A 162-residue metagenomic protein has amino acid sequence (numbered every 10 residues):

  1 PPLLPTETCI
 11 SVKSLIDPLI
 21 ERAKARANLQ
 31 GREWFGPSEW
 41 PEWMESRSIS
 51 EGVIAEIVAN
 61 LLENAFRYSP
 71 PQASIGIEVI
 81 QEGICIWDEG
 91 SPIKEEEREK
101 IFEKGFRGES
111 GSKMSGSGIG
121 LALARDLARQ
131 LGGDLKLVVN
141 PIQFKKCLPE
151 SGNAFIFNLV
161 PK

Functional and structural regions predicted by a protein language model:
R26-S38, A73: Short conserved segments within the C-terminal catalytic ATPase subdomain
A65-F66: Short helix-loop "hinge" at the ATP-lid/N-box region of the Bergerat-fold HATPase_c
Q72-G83: Short beta-strand/loop element within the Bergerat-fold HATPase_c
D88: Acidic ATP/Mg2+-coordinating residue in the GHKL
I93-G105: Short conserved segment of the HATPase_c
G132-C147: Glycine-rich ATP-binding loops of the HATPase_c
